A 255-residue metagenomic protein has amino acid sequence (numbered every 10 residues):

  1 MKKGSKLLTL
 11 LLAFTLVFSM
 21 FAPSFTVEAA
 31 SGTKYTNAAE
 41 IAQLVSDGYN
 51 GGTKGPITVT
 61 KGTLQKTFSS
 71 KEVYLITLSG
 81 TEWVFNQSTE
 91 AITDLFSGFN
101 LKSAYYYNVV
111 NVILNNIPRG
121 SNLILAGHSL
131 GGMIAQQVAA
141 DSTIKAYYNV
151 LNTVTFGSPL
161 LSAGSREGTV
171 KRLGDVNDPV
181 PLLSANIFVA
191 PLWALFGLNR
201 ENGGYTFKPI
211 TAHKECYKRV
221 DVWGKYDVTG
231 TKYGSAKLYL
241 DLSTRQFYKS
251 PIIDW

Functional and structural regions predicted by a protein language model:
M1-L11: Bacterial N-terminal signal peptides that target proteins for export
L11, T15-F18: Alpha-helical transmembrane segments
L16, L130, G157-P159: Catalytic metal-binding/acid-base residues of hydrolase active sites
F18-G32: Sec-dependent signal peptide cleavage junction
A30-N122, T143-W255: Alpha/beta hydrolase fold serine-hydrolase catalytic domain that processes acyl esters and thioesters
G127-G131, A135: Gly/Ala-rich beta-loop-alpha elbow adjacent to hydrolase catalytic centers
A135-T143: Short glycine-enriched nucleophile-adjacent loop and the immediately C-terminal alpha-helix near the catalytic center
